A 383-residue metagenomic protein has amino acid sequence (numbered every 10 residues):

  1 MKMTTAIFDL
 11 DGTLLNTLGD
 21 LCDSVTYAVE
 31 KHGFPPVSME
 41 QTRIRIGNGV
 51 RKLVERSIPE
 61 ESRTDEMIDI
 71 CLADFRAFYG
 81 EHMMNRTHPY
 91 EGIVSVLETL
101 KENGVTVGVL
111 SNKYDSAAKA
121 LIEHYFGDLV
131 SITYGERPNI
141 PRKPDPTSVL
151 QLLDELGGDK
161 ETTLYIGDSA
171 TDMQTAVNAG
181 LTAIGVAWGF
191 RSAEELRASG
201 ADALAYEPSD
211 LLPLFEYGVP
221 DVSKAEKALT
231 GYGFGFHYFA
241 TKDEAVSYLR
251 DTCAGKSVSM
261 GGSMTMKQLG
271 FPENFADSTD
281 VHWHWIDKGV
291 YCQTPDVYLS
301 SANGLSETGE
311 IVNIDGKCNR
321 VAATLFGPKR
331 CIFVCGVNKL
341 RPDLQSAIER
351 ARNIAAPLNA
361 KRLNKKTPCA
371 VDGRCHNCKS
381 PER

Functional and structural regions predicted by a protein language model:
M1-I44: Active-site neighborhood of HAD-like aspartate-dependent phosphohydrolases
T13, V25, I93-E123: Substrate-recognition element of Asp-dependent hydrolases with the DxDx(T/V) motif
A28-V29, G49-R63, L121, L152-L153: Helix-loop "lid/cap" segments that line or gate small-molecule binding pockets
H32, R56-S95, N103: Metal-dependent phosphoesterase signature
N85-H88, Y114-I166, A170-A179, I184 (+1 more regions): Substrate-recognition "cap/lid" segment bordering the active-site pocket of phosphatases
V222-L299: N-terminal active-site beta-alpha-beta segment that forms phosphate/nucleotide-binding and substrate-recognition loops
V297-R383: Conserved phosphate- and dinucleotide-binding cores of soluble alpha/beta proteins, encompassing both enzyme active
